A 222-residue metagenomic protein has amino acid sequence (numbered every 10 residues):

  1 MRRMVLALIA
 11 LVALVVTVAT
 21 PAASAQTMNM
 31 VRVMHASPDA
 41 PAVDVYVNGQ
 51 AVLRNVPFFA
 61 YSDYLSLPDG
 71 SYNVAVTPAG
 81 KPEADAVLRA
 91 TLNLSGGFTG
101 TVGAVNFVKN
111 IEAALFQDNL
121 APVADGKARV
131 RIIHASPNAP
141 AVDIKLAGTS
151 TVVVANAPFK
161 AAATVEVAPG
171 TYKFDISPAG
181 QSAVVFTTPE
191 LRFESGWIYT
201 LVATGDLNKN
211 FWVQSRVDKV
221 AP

Functional and structural regions predicted by a protein language model:
M1-M4: Positively charged n-region of N-terminal signal peptides that target proteins for export
L6-A7, A36: General helical structural elements
A7-T17: Bacterial N-terminal signal peptides
A13, P21-S24: Intrinsically disordered and other compositionally biased segments
A23-P222: Intrinsically disordered, low-complexity polar regions and short flexible loop motifs
